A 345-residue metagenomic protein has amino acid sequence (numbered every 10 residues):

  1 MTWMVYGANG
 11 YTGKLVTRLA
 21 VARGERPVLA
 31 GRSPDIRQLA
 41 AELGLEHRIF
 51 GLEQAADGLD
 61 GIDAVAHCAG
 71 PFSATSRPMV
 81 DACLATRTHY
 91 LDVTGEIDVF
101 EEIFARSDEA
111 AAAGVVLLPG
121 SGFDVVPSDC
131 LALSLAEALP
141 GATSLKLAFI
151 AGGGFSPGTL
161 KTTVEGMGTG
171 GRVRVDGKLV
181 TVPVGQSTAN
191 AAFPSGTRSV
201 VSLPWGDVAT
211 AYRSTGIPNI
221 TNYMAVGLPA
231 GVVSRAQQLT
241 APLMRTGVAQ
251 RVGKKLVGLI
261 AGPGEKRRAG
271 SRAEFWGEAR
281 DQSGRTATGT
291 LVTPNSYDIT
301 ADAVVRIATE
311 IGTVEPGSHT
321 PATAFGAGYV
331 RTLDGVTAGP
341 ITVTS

Functional and structural regions predicted by a protein language model:
T2, E25-V28, S144: Residues at the starts of beta-strands that form the adenosine-phosphate
W3-R23: N-terminal Rossmann NAD(P)H-binding glycine-rich loop of SDR-like oxidoreductase domains
V16, L131-A136, A303-I311: Buried hydrophobic packing segments
L29-P34: N-terminal Rossmann-fold cofactor-binding loop
D35-E102: NAD(P)H-binding glycine-rich loop region in Rossmannoid oxidoreductase-like domains and their noncatalytic homologs
F72-G170, V175, T210, S214: Glycine-/Pro-rich loop/turn segments that contact NAD(P) or position catalytic residues in Rossmann-like domains
E137-R280, R285-T288, D298: Active-site-lining helix/loop region of Rossmann-like oxidoreductase modules
G264-S345: C-terminal helical cap and adjacent loop that interface with cofactors, partners, or active-site loops
